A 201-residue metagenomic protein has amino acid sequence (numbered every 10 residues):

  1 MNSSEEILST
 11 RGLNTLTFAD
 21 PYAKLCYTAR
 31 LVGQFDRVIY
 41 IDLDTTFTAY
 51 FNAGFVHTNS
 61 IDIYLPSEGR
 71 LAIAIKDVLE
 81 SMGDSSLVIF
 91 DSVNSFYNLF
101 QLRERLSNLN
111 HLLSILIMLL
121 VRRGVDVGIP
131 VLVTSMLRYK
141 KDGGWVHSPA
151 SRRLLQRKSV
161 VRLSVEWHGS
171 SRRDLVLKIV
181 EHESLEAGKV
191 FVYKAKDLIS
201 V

Functional and structural regions predicted by a protein language model:
M1-R11: Pre-Walker A adenine-sensing motif
S9-S81: Conserved P-loop
D44-T48, S67-R70, N94-F96, L137-K141 (+2 more regions): Conserved nucleotide-binding/hydrolysis micro-motifs of P-loop NTPases
T45, S92-N94, M118-R122, R162-V165 (+1 more regions): Short C-terminal domain-edge/linker segments immediately following a structured domain
L65-P66, S86-V88, L112-I115, Q156-S159 (+1 more regions): Glycine-rich loops and low-complexity Gly/Arg-rich segments that provide flexible linkers or classic glycine-based
D77-L154: P-loop NTPase motor core
V125-V201: Phosphate-binding/switch region of NTP-binding enzymes
